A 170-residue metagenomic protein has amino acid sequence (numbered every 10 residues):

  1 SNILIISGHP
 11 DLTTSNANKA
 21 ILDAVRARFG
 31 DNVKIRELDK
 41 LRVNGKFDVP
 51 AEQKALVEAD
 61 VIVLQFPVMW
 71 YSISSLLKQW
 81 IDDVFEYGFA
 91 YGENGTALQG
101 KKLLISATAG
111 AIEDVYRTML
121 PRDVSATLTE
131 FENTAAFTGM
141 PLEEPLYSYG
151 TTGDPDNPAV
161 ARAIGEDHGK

Functional and structural regions predicted by a protein language model:
S1-D31, R36: N-terminal beta1-alpha1 ligand-phosphate binding loop
P10-T13, K40-V43, P121, T151-G153: Short histidine/acidic/glycine/proline-rich micro-motifs that form metal- and phosphate-coordinating active-site loops
N16-A20, F47, S75-Q79: Generic recognition of short, well-ordered alpha-helical segments
L22-R26, E130-K170: Glycine-rich phosphate/pyrophosphate-binding loop and the adjoining helix
D31-D39, P141-Y147: Short beta-strand elements in bilobed, periplasmic/extracellular small-molecule ligand-binding domains
V33-A55: N-terminal beta-loop-helix "entrance" segment that forms/cooperates in small-molecule cofactor or anionic ligand
R42, D114-P121, D156-V160: Surface-exposed cleft-lining segments at the edges of enzyme active sites
A51-E132: Helix-loop-strand module that forms the ligand-binding subsite of alpha/beta enzymes
